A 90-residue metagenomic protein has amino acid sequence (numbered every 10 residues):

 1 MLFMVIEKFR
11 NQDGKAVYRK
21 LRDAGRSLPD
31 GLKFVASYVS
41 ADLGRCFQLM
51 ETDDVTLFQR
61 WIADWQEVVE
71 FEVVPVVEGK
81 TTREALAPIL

Functional and structural regions predicted by a protein language model:
M1-V35, S40-R45, D53-L57, V77-L90: Short S/T/G/P-rich N-terminal loop/turn motif that feeds into the first structured element of a domain
I62: Short, flexible helix/strand-to-coil boundary loops that buttress conserved ligand/catalytic motifs in alpha/beta
V68-G79: Conserved short beta-strand edge segments in small beta-sheet-based binding/regulatory domains
